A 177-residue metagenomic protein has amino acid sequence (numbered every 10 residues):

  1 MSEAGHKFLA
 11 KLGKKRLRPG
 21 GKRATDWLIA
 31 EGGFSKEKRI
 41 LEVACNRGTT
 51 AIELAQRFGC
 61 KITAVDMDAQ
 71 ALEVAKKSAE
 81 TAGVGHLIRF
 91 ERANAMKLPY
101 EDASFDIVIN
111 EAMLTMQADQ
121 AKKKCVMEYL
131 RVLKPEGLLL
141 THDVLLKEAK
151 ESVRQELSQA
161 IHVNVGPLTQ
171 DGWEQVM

Functional and structural regions predicted by a protein language model:
G5-P19: Class I SAM-dependent methyltransferase Rossmann-like catalytic core, especially the SAM/SAH-binding loop
R18-K36: Conserved alpha-helix/loop element of class I SAM-dependent methyltransferases that forms part of the SAM/SAH-binding
R39-L41, R47-K97: Class I SAM-dependent methyltransferase SAM/SAH-binding core
M96-V108: A short acidic, Gly/Pro-enriched loop at the edge of an enzyme's catalytic core that lines a small-molecule cofactor
I107-A121: A short SAM/SAH-binding and catalytic strip from SAM-dependent methyltransferases
K123-L138: A short glycine-rich, Lys/Arg-flanked "PGG" loop and its adjoining helix->strand segment in the class I
V144-N164: Short, glycine-/aromatic-enriched active-site segment of Class I SAM-dependent methyltransferases
G166-M177: Short alpha-helix
